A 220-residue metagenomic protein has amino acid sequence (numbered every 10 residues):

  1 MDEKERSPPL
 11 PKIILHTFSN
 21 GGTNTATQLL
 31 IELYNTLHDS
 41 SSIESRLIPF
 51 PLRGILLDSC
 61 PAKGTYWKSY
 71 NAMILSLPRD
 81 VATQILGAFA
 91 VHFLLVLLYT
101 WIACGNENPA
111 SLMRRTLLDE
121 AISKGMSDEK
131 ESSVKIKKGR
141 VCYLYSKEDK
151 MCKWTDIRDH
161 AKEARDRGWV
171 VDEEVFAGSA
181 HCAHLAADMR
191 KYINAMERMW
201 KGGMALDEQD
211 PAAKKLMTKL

Functional and structural regions predicted by a protein language model:
M1-L112: Acidic, polar low-complexity intrinsically disordered regions
D2-S7, S45-R46, K130-K135, G202-A205: Surface-exposed acidic, glycine-flexible loop patches that form ligand/cofactor-binding and adhesion interfaces
E5, L33, L37, G168 (+2 more regions): Eukaryotic basic, amphipathic alpha-helical target segments in cytosolic regions
T27, I31, N35, K162 (+2 more regions): Short, well-ordered alpha-helices that flank and scaffold nucleotide-derived cofactor binding pockets
L37, S41, W67, K153-T155 (+2 more regions): Short linear functional motifs in flexible/disordered or boundary regions
S42-S45, T83-L86, W169-E174, W200-M204 (+1 more regions): Short, surface-exposed, polar/charged, turn-prone segments marking secondary-structure boundaries
V91-M196, G202: Serine-hydrolase catalytic core
L206-L220: Alpha/beta-hydrolase-fold serine-hydrolase catalytic core, especially in secreted/extracellular enzymes
